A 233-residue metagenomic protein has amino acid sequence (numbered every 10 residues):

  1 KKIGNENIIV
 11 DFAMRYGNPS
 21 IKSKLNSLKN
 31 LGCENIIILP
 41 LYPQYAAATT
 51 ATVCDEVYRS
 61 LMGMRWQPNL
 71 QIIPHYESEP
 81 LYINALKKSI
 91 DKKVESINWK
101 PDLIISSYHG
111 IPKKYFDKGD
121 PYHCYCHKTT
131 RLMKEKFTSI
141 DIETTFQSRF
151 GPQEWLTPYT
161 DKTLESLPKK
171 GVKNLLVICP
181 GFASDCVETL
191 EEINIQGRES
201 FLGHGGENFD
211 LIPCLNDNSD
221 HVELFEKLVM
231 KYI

Functional and structural regions predicted by a protein language model:
K1-I233: Extended amphipathic ligand-handling, pore-lining, and cofactor/metal-binding catalytic surfaces
